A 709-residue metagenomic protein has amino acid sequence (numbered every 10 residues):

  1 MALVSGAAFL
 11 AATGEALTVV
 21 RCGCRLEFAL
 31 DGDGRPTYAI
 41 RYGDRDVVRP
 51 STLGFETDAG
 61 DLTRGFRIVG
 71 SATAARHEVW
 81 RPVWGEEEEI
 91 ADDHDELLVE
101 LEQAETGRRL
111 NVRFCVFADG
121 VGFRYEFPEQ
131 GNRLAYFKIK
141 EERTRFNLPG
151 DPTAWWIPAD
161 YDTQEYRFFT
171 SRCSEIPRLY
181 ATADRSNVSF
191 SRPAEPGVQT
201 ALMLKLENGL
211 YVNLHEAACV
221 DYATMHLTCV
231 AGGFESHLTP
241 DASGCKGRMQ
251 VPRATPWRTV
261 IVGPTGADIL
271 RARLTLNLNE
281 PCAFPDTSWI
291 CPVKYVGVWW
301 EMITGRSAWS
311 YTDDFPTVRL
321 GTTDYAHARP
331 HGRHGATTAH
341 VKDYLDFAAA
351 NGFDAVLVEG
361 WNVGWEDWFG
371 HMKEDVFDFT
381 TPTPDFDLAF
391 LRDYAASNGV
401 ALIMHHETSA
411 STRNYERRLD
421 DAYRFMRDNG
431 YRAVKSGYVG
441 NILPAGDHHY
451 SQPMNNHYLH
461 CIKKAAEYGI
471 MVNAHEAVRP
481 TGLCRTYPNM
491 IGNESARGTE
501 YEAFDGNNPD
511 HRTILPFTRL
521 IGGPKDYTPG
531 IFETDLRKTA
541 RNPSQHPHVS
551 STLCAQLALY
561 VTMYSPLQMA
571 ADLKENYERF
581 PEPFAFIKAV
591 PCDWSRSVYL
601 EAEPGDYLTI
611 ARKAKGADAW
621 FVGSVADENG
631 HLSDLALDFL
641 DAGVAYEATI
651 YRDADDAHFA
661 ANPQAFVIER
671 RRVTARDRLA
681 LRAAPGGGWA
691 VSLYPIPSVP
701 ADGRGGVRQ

Functional and structural regions predicted by a protein language model:
M1-A2: N-terminal export leaders
G14-P285, A665: N-terminal accessory beta-strand-rich subdomains and adjacent acidic, glycine-rich linkers that precede catalytic cores
W80-A91, F584-I610: Edge strands and adjacent loops of beta-rich recognition modules
Q250-L345, N351, A355: An acidic-aromatic substrate-binding cleft motif
G360-T552: Aromatic- and carboxylate-enriched substrate-binding clefts and catalytic-loop regions of carbohydrate-active enzymes
C554-L600, S692: Catalytic cores of secreted or luminal carbohydrate-active enzymes
P604-Y646, W689-S692: Carbohydrate-binding surface patches
R670-G706: C-terminal beta-strand-rich structural cap/linker in extracellular carbohydrate-active enzymes
